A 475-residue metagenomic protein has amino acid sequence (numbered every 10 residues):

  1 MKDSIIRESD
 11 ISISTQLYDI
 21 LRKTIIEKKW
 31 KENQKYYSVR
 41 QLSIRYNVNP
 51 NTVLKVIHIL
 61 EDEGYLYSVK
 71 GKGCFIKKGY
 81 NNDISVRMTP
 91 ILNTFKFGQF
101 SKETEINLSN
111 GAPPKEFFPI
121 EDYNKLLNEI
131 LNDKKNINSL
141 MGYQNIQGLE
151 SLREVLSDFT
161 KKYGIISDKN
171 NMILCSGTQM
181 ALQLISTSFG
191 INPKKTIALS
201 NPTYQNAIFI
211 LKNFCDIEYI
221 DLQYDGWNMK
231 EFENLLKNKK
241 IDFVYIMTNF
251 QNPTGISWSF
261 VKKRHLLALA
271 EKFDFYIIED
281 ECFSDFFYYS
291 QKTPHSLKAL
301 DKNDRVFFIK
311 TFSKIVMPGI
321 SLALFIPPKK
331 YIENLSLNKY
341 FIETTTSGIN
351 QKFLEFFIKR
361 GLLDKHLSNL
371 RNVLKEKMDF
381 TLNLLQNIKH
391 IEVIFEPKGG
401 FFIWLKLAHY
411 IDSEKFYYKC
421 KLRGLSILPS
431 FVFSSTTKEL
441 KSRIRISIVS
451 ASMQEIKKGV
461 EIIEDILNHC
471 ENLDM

Functional and structural regions predicted by a protein language model:
M1-N128, S336, Y340-S347, F356 (+8 more regions): N-terminal basic, amphipathic alpha-helical segments
Y67-S68, S167, I427: Short beta-strand "wing" residues that participate in macromolecule-binding interfaces
P114-N132, Q144-V155: A structural motif shared across PLP-dependent enzymes of the aminotransferase-like
S139-F273, I278, D285-F286, Q291-L300 (+2 more regions): Conserved core of the PLP fold type I
T203, N372-L382, E392-K406, Y418-K421: Conserved glycine-rich beta-strand-loop-beta hairpin in the small C-terminal domain of fold type I
C282, L422-R445: Conserved PLP cofactor-binding pocket of PLP-dependent enzymes
K302-N372: Conserved core segment of the aminotransferase class I/II
